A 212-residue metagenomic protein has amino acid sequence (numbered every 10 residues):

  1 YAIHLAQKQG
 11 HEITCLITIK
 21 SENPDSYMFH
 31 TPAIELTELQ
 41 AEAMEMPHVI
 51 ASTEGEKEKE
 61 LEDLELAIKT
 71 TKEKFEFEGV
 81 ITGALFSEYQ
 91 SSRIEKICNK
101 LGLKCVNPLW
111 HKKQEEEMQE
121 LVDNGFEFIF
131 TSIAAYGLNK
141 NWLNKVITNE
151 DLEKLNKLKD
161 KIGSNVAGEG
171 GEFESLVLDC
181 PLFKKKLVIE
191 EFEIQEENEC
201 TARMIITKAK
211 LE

Functional and structural regions predicted by a protein language model:
Y1-E212: Nucleotide-activated chemistry modules centered on ATP-dependent adenylation/adenylyltransferase
